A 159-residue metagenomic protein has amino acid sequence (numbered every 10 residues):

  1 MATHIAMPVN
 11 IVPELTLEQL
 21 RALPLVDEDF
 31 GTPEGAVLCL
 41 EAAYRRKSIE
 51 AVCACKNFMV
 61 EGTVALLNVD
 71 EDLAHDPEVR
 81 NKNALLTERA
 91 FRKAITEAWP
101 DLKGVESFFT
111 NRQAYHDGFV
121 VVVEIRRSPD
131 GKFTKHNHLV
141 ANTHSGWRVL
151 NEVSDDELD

Functional and structural regions predicted by a protein language model:
M1-I49, F58-G62: Short, low-complexity N-terminal intrinsically disordered segments enriched in polar/charged residues
M1-L23, D130-D159: Short beta-strand edge/turn micro-motifs at domain boundaries
L25-D29, P33, E61-F133: Surface-exposed, charged secondary-structure patches
V37-L40, S107, V121-I125, L139-V140 (+1 more regions): Hydrophobic beta-strand residues in large extracellular and virion-surface proteins
Y44, K56, I125-R127: Short beta-strand segments enriched in hydrophobic/aromatic residues within well-folded beta-rich domains
A51-C53: Solenoid-repeat scaffolds in large eukaryotic assemblies
C55, L67-N68, D155: Residue-level detector of alpha-helical recognition elements and their boundaries
